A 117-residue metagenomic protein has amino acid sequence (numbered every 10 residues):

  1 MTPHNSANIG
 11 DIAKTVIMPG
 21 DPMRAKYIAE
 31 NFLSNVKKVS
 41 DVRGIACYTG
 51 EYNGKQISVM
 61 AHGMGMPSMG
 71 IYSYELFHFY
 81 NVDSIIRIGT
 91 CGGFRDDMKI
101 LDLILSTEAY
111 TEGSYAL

Functional and structural regions predicted by a protein language model:
M1-L117: Metabolite-binding pocket within alpha/beta catalytic cores that recognizes anionic/polar moieties
